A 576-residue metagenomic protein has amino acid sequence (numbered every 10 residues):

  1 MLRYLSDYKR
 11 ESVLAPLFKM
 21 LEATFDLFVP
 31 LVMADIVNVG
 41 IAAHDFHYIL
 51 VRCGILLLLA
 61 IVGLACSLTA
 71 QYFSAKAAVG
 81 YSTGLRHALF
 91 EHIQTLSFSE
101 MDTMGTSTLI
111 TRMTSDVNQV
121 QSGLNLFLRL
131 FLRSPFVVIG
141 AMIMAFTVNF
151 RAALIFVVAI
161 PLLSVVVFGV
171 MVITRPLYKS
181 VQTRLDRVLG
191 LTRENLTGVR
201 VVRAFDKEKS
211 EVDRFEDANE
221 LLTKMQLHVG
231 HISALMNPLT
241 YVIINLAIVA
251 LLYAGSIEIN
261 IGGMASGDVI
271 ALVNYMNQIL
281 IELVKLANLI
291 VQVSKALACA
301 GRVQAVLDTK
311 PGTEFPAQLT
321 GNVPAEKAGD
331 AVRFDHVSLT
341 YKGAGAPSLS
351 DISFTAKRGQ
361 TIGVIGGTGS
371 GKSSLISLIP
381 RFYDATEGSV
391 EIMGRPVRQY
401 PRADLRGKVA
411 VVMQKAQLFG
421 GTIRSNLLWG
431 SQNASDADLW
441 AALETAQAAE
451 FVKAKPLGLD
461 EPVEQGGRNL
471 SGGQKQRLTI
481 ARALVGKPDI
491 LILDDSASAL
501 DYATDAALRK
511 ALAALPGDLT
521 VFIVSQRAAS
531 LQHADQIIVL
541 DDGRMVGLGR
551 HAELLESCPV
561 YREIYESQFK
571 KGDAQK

Functional and structural regions predicted by a protein language model:
S6, S12-T69, F73, F146-R151 (+1 more regions): Transmembrane helix-loop-helix hairpins at lipid-water interfaces of multipass membrane proteins, especially the type-1
D7-R10, T95-S99, S115-L124, L128 (+8 more regions): An intracellular "coupling" helix at the cytosolic face of ABC transporter transmembrane type-1 domains
L17, F25-V29, G54, C66 (+6 more regions): Hydrophobic alpha-helical transmembrane segments of ABC transporter permease domains
H44-V51, M144-V158, H228-R302, V306-L307: Helix-loop-helix
I93, F215, V303, F334-H336: Conserved catalytic Walker-motif region of ABC-type ATPase nucleotide-binding domains
P311-K327: Pre-NBD coupling/linker segments of ABC/ABC-like ATPases
V323-K576: ABC-type nucleotide-binding domain
